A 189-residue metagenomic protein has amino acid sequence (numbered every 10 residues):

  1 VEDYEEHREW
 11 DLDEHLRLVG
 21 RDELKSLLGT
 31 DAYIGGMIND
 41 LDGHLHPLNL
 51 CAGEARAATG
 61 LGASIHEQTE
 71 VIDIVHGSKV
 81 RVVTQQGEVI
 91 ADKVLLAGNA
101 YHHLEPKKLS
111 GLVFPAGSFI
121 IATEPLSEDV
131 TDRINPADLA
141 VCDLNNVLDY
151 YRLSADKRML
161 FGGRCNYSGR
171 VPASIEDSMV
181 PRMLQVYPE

Functional and structural regions predicted by a protein language model:
E2-E6, W10, D31-D92: Helical element adjacent to the flavin cofactor pocket in flavoenzyme catalytic cores
H7, L24, M183-L184: Broad structural signal for hydrophobic residues in well-ordered alpha-helices, predominantly aliphatic
H7-R21: A short alpha-helix-loop-beta-strand transition element characteristic of N-terminal alpha/beta dinucleotide-binding
D11, L28, V186-P188: A broad structural signal for alpha-helix termini and local helix breaks/kinks
L18-L24, Q68-I72, E189: Beta-strand segments within the central parallel beta-sheet cores of soluble alpha/beta enzyme folds
R21, C51, V180: Generic structural marker for isolated residues within well-ordered, non-membrane alpha-helices of soluble domains
E23-D31: Flexible hinge/switch segments at interdomain interfaces of large molecular machines
V71-V83, G87-E128, D132-E189: Active-site substrate-recognition segment that forms the wall of the catalytic cavity or substrate channel
